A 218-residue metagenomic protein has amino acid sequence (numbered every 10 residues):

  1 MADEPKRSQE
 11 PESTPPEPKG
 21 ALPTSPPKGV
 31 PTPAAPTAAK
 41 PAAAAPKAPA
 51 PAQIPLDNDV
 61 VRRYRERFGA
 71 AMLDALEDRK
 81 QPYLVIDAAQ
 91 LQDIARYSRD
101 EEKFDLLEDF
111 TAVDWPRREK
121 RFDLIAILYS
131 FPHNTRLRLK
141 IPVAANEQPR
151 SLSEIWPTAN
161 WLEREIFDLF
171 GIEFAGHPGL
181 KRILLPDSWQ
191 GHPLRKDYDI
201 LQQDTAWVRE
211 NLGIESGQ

Functional and structural regions predicted by a protein language model:
A2-Q218: Conserved helix-adjacent loop modules within structured domains
